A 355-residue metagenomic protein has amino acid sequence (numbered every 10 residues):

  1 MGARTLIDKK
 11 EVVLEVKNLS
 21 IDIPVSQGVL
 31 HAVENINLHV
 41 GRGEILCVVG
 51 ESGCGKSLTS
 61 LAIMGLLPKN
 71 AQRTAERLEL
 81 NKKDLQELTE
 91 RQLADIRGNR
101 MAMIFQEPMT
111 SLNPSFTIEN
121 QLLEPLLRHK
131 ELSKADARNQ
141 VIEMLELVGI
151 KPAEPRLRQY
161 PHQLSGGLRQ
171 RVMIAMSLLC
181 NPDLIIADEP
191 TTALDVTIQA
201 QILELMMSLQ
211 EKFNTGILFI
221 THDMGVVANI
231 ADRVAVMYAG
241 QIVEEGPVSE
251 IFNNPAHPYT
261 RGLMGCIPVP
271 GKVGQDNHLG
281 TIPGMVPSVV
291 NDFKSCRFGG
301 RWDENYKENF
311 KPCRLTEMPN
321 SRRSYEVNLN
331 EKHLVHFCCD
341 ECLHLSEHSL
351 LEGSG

Functional and structural regions predicted by a protein language model:
G65, I186, P190, L194 (+1 more regions): P-loop NTP-binding/switch modules centered on Walker-like glycine-rich loops
R73-D84, G355: Conserved ABC transporter NBD signature motif
D84, D136-P155, M264: Conserved ABC ATPase "signature" region
L85-A102, R128, E250-P255, P287-F293: ABC ATPase NBD coupling module
L179-D183: A short, proline-enriched helix->beta-strand linker immediately N-terminal to the Walker B motif in ABC-type P-loop
V248-E352: Charged, flexible cofactor/metal-binding loops and thiol motifs
